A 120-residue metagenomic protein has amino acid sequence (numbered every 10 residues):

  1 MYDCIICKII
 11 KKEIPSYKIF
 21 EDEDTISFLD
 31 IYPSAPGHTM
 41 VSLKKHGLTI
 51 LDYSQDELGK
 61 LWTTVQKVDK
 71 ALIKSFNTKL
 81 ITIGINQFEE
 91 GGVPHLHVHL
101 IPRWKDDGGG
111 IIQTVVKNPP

Functional and structural regions predicted by a protein language model:
M1-P120: HIT superfamily nucleotide-processing domains
